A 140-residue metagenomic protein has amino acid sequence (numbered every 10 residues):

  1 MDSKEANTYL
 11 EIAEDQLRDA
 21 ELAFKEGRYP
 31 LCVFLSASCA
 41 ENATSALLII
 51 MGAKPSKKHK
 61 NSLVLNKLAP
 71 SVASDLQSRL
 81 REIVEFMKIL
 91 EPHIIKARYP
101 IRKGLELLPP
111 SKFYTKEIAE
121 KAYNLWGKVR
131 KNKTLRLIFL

Functional and structural regions predicted by a protein language model:
M1-L140: Terminal alpha-helical segments
